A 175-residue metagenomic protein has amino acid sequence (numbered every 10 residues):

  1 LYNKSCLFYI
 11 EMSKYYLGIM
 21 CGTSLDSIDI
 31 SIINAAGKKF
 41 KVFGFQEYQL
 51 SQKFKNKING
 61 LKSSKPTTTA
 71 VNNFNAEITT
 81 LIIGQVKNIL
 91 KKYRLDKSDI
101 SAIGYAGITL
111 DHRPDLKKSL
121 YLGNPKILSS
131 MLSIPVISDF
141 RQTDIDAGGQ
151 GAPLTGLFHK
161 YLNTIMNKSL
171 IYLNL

Functional and structural regions predicted by a protein language model:
S13-Y15, P114-S119, S130-L175: Phosphate-binding/catalytic loop of phosphoryl-transfer enzymes
Y16-M20, D99-G104, L170-N174: Short glycine-aspartate micro-motif
Y16-T69: Short glycine-rich, Thr/Ser-proximal phosphate-binding strand/loop in the N-terminal lobe of ATP-dependent enzymes
T23-I28, K53, N73, E77 (+3 more regions): Conserved active-site and cofactor/substrate-binding residues in soluble primary-metabolism enzymes
D29, T79, I83, K87 (+3 more regions): Predominant activation on well-ordered alpha-helical scaffold segments within soluble catalytic domains
K62, V86, L90-Y93, L132 (+1 more regions): Structural signal for hydrophobic packing residues in well-ordered secondary-structure cores of soluble enzyme domains
T69-P125: Short beta-strand-loop/turn "lid" adjacent to the catalytic site in phosphate-handling enzymes
